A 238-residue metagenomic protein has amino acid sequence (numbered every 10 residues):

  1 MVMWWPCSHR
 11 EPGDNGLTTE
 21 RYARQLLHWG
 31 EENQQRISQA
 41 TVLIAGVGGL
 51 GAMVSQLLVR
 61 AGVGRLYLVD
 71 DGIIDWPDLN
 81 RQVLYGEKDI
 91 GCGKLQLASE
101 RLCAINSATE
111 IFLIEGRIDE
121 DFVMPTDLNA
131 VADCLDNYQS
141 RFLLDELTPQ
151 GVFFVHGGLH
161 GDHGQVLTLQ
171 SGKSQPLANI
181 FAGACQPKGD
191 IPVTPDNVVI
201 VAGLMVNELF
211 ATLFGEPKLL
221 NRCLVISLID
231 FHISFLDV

Functional and structural regions predicted by a protein language model:
M1-L43, L177-N179: N-terminal charged helix/coil linker that caps or initiates catalytic domains
V2-G13, I118-V238: Glycine-rich phosphate/adenylate-binding loop
I44-V47, L68: Hydrophobic Val/Ile/Leu positions in short beta-strands of Rossmann-like dinucleotide-binding domains
L50: Hydrophobic/small residue at the entry helix of a nucleotide-binding pocket
R60-R65: Conserved S-adenosyl-L-methionine
L68-I105: Glycine-rich phosphate-binding loop and adjoining beta1-alpha1-beta2 segment of Rossmann-like nucleotide-binding folds
G91-L128, C134-Y138: A structured beta-alpha segment of the ubiquitous adenosine-cofactor-binding alpha/beta core
